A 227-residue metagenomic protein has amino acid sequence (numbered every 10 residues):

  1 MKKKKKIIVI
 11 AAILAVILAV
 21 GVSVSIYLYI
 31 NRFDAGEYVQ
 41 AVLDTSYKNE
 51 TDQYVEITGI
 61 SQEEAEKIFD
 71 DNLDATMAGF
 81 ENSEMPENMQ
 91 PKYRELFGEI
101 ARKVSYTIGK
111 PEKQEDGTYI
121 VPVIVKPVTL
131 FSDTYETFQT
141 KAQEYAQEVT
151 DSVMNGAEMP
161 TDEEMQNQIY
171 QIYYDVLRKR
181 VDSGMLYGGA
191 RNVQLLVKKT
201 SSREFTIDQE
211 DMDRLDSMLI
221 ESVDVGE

Functional and structural regions predicted by a protein language model:
M1-I17, S23-I26: N-terminal Sec-pathway targeting helices
L14-L18, S25-E37, I60, D208-E227: C-terminal or late-domain output modules
I26-I108: Core segments of small alpha/beta cavity-forming domains
N88-I169: Surface-exposed, charged secondary-structure patches
G109-K110, D182-G184: Beta-strand-rich interaction surfaces with strong enrichment in secreted/lumenal proteins
A142-E158, E164, S183-E227: Short beta-strand edge/turn micro-motifs at domain boundaries
I169-S183: Acidic, glycine-rich flexible loop segments
